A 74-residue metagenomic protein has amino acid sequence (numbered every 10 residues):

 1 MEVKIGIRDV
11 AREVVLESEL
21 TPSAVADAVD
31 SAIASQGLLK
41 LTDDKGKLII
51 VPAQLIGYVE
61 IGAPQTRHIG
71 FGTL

Functional and structural regions predicted by a protein language model:
M1-G37, P64-L74: Acidic, Ser/Thr- and proline-rich intrinsically disordered linker/docking segments of eukaryotic scaffolds
I33, D43-K45, L55: Short loop/turn positions at the edges of beta-strands in beta-sheet-rich folds
L38-I50: Short aromatic-glycine motifs in intrinsically disordered, low-complexity regions
L48-L74: C-terminal structural segments of small proteins and small subunits
